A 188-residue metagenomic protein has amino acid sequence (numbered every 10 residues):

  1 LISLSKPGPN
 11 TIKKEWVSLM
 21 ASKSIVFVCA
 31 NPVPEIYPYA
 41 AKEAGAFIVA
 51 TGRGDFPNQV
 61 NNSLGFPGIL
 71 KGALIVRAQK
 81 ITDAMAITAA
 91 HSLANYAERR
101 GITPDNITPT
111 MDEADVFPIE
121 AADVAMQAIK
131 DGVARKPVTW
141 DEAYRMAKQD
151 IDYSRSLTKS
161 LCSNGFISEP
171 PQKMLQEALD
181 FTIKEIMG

Functional and structural regions predicted by a protein language model:
L1-A30, P34-E35: Rossmann-like NAD(P)-binding element
I2, T11, N62-P67, K71-V76 (+1 more regions): Contiguous hydrophobic segments
S3-S5, S18, S22-S24, S63 (+4 more regions): Generic serine detector
S24-V138, T182-E185: Adenosine-phosphate binding glycine-rich loop
D115-G188: NAD(P)-dependent Rossmann-like dehydrogenase/reductase catalytic/cofactor-binding core
